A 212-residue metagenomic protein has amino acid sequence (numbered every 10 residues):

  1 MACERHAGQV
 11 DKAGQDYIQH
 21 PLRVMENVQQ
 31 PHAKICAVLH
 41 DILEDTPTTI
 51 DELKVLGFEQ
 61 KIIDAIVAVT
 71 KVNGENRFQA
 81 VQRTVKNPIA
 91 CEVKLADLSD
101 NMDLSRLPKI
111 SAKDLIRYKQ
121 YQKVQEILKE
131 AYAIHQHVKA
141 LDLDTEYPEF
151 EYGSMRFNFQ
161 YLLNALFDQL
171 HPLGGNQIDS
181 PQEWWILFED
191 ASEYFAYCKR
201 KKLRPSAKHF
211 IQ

Functional and structural regions predicted by a protein language model:
M1-S154, N158-L163, F167, G174 (+1 more regions): Active-site helical microenvironments for divalent-metal-assisted chemistry
D11, F150, I178, F188 (+1 more regions): Acidic surface patches and DE-rich sequence motifs
L173-Q177, P181: Acidic, aromatic-enriched beta-alpha/helix-loop junctions
P181-Q212: Short, mixed-charge low-complexity intrinsically disordered segments
